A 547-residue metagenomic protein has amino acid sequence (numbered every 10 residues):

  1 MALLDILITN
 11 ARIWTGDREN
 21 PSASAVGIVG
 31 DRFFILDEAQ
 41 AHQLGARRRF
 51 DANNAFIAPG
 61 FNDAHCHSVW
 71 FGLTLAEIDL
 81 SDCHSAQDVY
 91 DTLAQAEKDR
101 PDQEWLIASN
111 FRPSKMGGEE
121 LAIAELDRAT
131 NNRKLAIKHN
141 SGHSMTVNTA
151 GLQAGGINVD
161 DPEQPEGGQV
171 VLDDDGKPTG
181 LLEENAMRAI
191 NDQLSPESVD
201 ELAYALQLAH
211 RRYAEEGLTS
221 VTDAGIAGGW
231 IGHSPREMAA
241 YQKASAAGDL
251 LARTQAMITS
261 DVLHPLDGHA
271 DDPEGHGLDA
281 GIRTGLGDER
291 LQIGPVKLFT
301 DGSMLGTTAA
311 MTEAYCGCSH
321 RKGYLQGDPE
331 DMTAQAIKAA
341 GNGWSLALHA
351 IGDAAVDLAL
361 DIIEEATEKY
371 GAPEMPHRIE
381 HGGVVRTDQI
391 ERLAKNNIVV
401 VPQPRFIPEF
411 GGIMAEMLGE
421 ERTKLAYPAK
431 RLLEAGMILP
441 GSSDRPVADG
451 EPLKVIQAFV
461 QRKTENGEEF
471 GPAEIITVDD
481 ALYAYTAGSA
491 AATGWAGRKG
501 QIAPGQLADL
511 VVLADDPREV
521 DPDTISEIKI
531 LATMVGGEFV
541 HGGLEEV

Functional and structural regions predicted by a protein language model:
M1-L4, S443: Extreme N-terminus of proteins, especially the signal/transit-peptide cleavage junction and the first residues
L3-N10, W14-L278, G294, L298 (+7 more regions): Divalent metal-binding segments
R112, A227, F406, P517 (+1 more regions): Flexible, active-site-proximal loop/turn residues at the rims of small-molecule/cofactor binding pockets and catalytic
S245-A247, G281-D288, A372, L393-K395: Acidic (Asp/Glu)-rich catalytic clusters
I337-A347, I351-H377, H381-G382, T387-E391 (+3 more regions): His/Asp/Glu-enriched, well-ordered alpha-helical/loop segment that forms or immediately abuts the divalent-metal
I528: Conserved catalytic core of nucleotide polymerization and phosphodiester-bond processing enzymes
G542-V547: Glycine- and charge-enriched low-complexity intrinsically disordered segments
